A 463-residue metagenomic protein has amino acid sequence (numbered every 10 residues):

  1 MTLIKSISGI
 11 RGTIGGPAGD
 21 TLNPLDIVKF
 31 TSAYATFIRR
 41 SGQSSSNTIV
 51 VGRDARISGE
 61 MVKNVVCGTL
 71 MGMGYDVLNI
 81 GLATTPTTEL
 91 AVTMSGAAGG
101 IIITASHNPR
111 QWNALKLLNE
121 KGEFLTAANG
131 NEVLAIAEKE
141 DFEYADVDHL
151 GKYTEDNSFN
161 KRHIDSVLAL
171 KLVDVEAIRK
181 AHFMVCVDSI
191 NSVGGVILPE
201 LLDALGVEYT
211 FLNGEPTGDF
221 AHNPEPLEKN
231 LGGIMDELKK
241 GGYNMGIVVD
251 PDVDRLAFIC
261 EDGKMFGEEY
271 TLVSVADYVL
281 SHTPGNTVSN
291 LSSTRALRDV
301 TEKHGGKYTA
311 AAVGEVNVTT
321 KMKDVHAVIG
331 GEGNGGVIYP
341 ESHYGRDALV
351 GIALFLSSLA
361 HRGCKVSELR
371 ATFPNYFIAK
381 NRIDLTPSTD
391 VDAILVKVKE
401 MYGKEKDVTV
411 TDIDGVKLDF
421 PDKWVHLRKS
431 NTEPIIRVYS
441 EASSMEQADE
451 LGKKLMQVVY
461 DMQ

Functional and structural regions predicted by a protein language model:
M1-G68, G72-M73, K152-V185: An N-terminal, well-structured beta->alpha segment
T13, N113-K239: Gly/Ser/Thr-enriched, mixed-charge loops and adjacent short helices that form phosphate/oxyanion-binding elements
T36, T48-W112, E200-I259: N-terminal small/polar loop signature for handling phosphorylated ligands or for N-terminal nucleophile
G52-R53, V187-S189, C260, E341 (+1 more regions): Short glycine-centered, acidic/aromatic-flanked micro-motifs in structured strand/loop junctions that mark active-site
M71, N131-D165, C260-G333, V337-I338: Proline/glycine-rich low-complexity loops and linkers
A97-W112, L238-C260, M265, Y308-A310 (+1 more regions): Glycine-rich phosphate-binding loop
T283-Q463: Phosphate-binding and adjacent anionic-ligand microenvironments
